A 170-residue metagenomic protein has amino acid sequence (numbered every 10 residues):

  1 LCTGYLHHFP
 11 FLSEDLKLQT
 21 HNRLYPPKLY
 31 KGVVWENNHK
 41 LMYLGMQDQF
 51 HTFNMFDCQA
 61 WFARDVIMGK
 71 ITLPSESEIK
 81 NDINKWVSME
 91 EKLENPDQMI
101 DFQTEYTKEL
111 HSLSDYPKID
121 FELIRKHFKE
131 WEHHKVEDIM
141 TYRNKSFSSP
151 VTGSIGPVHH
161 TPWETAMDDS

Functional and structural regions predicted by a protein language model:
L1-Q19: Flavin (primarily FAD) binding-site architecture
S13-K31: A short, gly/pro- and small-residue-rich
W35: Aromatic/histidine-rich interaction motifs
M42-S170: C-terminal, flexible cofactor-proximal segment of oxidoreductases
